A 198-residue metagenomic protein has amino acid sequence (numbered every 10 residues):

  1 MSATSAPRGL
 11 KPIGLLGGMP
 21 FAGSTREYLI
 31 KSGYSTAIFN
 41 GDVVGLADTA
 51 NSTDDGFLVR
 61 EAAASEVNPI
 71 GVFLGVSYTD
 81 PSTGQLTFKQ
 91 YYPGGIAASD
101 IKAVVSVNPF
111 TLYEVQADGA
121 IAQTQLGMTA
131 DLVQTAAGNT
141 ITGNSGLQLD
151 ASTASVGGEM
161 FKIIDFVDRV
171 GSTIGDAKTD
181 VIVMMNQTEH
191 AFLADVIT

Functional and structural regions predicted by a protein language model:
M1-T198: Surface-exposed, low-hydrophobicity beta-strand/loop segments enriched in small/polar/acidic residues
